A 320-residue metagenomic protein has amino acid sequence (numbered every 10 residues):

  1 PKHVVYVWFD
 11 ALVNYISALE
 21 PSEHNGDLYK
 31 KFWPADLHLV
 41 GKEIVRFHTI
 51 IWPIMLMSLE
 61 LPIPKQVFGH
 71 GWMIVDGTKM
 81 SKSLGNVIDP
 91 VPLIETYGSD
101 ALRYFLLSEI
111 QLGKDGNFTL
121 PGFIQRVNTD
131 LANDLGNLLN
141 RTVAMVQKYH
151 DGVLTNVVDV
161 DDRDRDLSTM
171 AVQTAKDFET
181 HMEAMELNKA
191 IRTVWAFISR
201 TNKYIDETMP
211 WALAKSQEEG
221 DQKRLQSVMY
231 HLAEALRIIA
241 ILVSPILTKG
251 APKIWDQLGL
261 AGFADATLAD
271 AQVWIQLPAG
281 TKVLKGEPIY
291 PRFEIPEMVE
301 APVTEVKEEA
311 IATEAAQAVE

Functional and structural regions predicted by a protein language model:
P1, F32, D36-L39, I88-D89 (+4 more regions): Short hydrophobic "helix-edge" motifs at membrane interfaces and signal-peptide entry regions
P1-K148, A190-V194: Structured secondary-structure scaffolds
P1-V5, G41-I44, L93-I94, F123-D134 (+7 more regions): Secondary-structure capping and boundary motifs in well-ordered enzyme cores
A11-N14, D134-M145, M170, D177 (+3 more regions): Alpha-helical scaffold segments in carbohydrate-active enzymes
L19-L28, N117, L139-F178, I198 (+2 more regions): Conserved, charged catalytic cores of large soluble enzymes
G26, T49, V87-P90, S99 (+7 more regions): Alpha-helix initiation and N-capping motif
G71-M73, G122-F123, V157-D162, W195-A196 (+1 more regions): A glycine-rich phosphate-binding loop feature that marks nucleotide/adenosyl-phosphate handling sites
T180, A184-M185, W195-E320: Basic, alpha-helical terminal appendages of large translation-related enzymes
